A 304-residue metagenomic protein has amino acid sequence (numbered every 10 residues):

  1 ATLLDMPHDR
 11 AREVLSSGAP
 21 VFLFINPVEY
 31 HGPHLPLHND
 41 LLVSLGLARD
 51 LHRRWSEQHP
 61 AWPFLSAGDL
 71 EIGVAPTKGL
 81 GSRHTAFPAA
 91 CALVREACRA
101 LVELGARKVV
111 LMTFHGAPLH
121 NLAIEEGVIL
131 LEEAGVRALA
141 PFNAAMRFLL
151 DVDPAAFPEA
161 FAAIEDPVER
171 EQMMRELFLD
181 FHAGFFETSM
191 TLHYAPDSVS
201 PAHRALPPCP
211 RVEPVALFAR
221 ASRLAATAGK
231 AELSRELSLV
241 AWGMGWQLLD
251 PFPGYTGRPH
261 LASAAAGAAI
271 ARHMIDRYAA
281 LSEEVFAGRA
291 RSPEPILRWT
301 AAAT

Functional and structural regions predicted by a protein language model:
A1-K108, F114-T304: Extended, histidine- and acidic-residue-enriched regions that form the cofactor-binding/catalytic faces
